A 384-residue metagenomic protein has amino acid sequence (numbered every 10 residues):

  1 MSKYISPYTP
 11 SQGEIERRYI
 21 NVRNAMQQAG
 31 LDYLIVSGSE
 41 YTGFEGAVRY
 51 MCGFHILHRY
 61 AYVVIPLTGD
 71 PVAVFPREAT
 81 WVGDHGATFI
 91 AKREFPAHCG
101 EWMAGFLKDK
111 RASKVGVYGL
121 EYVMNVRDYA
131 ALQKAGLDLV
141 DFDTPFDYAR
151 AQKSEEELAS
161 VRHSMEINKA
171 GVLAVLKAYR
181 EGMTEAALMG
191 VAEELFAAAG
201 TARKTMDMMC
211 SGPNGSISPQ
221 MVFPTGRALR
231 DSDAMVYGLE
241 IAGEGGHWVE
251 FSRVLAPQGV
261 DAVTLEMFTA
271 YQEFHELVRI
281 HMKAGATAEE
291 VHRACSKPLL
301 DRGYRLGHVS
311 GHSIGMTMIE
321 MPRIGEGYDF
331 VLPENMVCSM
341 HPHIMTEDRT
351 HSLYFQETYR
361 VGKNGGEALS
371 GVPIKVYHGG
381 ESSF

Functional and structural regions predicted by a protein language model:
M1-F384: Active-site neighborhoods and metal-handling regions in enzymes and metal-associated proteins
